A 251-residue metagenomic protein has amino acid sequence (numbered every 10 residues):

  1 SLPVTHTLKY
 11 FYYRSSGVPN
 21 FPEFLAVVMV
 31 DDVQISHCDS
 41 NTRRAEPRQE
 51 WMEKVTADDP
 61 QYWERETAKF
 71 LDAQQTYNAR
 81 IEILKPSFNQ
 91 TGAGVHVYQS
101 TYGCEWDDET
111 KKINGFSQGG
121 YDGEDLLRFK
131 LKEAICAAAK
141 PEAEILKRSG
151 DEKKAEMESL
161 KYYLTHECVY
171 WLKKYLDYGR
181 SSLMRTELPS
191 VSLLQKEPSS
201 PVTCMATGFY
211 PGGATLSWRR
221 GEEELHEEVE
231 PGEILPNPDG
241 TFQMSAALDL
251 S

Functional and structural regions predicted by a protein language model:
S1-S199, T203-T207, V229, D239-D249: Extracellular/lumenal regions of secretory-pathway proteins
G208-L216: Solvent-exposed loop segments of extracellular immunoglobulin-like
L216-E222: Conserved aromatic beta-strand anchor motif in extracellular beta-sandwich/beta-rich domains
G221, L250-S251: Solvent-exposed, well-ordered amphipathic alpha-helical segments that flank/support binding or catalytic loops
E223-V229: Short aromatic-acidic-glycine turn motif
I234-N237: Conserved blade-ending motifs and adjacent loop-strand segments that build the rim/top face of beta-propeller domains
